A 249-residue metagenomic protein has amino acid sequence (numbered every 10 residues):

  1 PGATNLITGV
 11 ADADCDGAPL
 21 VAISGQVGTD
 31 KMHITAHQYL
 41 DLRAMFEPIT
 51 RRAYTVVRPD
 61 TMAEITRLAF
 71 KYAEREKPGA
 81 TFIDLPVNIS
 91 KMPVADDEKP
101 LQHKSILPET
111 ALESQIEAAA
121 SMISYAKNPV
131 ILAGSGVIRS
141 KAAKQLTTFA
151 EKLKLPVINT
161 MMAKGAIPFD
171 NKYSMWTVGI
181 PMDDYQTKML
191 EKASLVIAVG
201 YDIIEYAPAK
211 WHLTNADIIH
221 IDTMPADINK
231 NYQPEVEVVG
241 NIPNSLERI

Functional and structural regions predicted by a protein language model:
P1-I249: N-terminal alpha/beta PP-like core and its mobile active-site loop of ThDP/TPP-dependent enzymes
